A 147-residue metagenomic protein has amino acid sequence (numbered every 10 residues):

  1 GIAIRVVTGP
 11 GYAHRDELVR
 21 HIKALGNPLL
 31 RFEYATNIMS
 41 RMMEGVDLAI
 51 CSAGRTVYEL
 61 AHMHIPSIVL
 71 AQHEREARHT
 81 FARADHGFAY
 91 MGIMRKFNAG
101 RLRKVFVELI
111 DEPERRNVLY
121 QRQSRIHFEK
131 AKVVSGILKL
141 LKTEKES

Functional and structural regions predicted by a protein language model:
G1-S147: Nucleotide-activated sugar donor-binding and catalytic core shared by glycosyltransferases and related lipid-linked
